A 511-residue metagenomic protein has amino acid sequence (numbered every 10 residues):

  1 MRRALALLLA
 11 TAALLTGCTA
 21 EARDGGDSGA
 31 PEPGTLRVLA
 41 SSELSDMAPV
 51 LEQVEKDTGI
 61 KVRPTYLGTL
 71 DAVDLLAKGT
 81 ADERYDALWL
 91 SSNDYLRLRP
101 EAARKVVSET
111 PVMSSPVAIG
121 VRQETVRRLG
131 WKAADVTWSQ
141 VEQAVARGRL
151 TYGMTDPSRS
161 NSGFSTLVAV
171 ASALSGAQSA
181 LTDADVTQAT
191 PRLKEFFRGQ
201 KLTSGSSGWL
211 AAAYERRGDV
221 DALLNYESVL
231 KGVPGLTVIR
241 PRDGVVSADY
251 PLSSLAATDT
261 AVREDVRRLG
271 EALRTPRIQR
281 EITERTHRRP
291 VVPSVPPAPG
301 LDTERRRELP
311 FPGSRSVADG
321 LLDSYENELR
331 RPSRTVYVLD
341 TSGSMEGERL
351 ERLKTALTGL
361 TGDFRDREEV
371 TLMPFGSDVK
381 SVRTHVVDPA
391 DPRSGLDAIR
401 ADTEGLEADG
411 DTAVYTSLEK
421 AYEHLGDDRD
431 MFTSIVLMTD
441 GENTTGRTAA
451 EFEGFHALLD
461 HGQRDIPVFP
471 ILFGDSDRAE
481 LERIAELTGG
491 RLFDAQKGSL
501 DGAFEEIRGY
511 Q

Functional and structural regions predicted by a protein language model:
R3, G17-A20, A257-L339, G343 (+2 more regions): Extracellular/periplasmic juxtamembrane helices and adjacent flexible linkers that interface with membrane partners
L14-L36, D440: C-terminal region of N-terminal signal peptides and the immediate post-cleavage residues of exported proteins
G29-D156: N-terminal segment of the mature folded domain
T110-I119, T190-F196, K231-R267: Periplasmic-binding protein-like
E142-V145, R330-A390, E407, Y415-L418 (+3 more regions): Von Willebrand factor
A177-P241: Ligand-binding pocket segment of bilobal, Venus flytrap-like solute-binding proteins
D391-T433, P467-A479, S499-A503: Von Willebrand factor
G441-G498, E505-E506: VWA/integrin I-like adhesion module and closely mimicked acidic/polar interface patches used
